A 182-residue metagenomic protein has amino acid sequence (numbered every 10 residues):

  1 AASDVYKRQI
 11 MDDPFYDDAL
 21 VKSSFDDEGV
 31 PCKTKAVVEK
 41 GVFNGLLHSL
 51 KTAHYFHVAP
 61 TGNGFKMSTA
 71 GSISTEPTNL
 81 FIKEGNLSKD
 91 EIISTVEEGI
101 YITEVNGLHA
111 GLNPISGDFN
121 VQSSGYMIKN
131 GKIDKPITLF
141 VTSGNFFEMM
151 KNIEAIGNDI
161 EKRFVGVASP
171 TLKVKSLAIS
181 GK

Functional and structural regions predicted by a protein language model:
S3-K182: N-terminal small-residue-enriched
